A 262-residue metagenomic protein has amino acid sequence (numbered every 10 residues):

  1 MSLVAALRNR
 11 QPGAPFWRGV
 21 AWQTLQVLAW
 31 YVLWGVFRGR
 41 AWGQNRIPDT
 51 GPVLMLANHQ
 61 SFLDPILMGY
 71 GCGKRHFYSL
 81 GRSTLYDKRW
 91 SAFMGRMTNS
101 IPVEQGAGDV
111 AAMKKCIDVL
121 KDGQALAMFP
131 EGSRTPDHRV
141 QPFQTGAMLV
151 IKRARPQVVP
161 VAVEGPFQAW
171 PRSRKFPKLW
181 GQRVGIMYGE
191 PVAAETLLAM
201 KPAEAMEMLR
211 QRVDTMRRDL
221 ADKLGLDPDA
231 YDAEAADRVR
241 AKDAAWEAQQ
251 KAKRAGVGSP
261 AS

Functional and structural regions predicted by a protein language model:
S2-A21, A111-S262: Non-catalytic C-terminal accessory region of glycerolipid acyltransferases and related lyso-lipid remodeling enzymes
S2-R46, K88-T98: A transmembrane-helix-recognition feature enriched in membrane-embedded lipid enzymes and envelope glyco-/phospholipid
Q26, I66, K88-R89, M113-K114 (+1 more regions): Residue-level marker for well-ordered alpha-helical positions
L28-W30, M97-V103, P130-R134: Short, basic, glycine/proline-bearing loop/turn elements
W34-G35, I47-A107: Catalytic core of membrane glycerolipid acyltransferases/transacylases, capturing the structured, soluble-facing
G43, S79-G81, P102, P160 (+1 more regions): Structural signal for conserved beta-strand scaffold positions within catalytic alpha/beta enzyme cores
N45-P48, I117-D118: Short amphipathic alpha-helix with an adjacent loop that forms part of the alpha/beta core around
